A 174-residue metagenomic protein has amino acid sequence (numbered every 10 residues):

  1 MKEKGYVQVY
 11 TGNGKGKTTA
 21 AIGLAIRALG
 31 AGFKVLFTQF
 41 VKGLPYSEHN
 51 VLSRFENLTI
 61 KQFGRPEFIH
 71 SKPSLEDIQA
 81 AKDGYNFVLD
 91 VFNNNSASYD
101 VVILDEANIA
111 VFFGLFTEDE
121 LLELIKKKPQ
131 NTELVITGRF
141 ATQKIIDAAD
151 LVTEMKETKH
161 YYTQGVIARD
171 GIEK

Functional and structural regions predicted by a protein language model:
M1-G5: Phosphate-binding P-loop
Y6-N93: Conserved P-loop
F68, L89-N93, A107-K174: Replace "adjacent to P-loop NTPase cores in ATP/GTP-dependent enzymes" with "adjacent to NTP-binding cores
N95-D100: Short basic/glycine-enriched coil/helix segment immediately N-terminal to the Walker B
I103: Glycine-rich phosphate-binding loops of nucleotide-dependent enzymes
